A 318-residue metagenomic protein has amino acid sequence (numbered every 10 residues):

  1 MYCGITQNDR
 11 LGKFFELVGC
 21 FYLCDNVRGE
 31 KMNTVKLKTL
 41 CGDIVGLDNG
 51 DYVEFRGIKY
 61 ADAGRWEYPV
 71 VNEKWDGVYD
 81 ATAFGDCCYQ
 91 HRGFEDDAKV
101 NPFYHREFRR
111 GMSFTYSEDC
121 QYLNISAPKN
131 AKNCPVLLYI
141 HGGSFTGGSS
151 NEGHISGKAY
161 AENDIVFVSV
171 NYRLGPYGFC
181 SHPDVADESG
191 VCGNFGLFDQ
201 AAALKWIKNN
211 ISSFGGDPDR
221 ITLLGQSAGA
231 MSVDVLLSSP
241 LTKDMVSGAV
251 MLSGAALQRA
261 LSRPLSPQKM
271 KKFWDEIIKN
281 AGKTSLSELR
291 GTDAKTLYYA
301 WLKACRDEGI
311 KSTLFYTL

Functional and structural regions predicted by a protein language model:
M32-N194, P218: Non-catalytic accessory segments of hydrolases
G142, F195-D199, S227-A230: Active-site loop->helix "elbow" adjoining a glycine-rich segment at hydrolase catalytic centers
Y172, V250-R259: Active-site nucleophile loop of the alpha/beta-hydrolase fold
G190-S212: Alpha/beta-hydrolase active-site loop
G215-Q226: Alpha/beta-hydrolase fold nucleophile elbow
G225-A228, S253: Catalytic nucleophile serine of serine hydrolases, specifically the conserved "nucleophile elbow" pentapeptide
A230-T242: Short glycine-enriched nucleophile-adjacent loop and the immediately C-terminal alpha-helix near the catalytic center
K243, A255-L318: Substrate-access "cap/lid" subdomains that shape and gate the entrance to catalytic or ligand-binding pockets
